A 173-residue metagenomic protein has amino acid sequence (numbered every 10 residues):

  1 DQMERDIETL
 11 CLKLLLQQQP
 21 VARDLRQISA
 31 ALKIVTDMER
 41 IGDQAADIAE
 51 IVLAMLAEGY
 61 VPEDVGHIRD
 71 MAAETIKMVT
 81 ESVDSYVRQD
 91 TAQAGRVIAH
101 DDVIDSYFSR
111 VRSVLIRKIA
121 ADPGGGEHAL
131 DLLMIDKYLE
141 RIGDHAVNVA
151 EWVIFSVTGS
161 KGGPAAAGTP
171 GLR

Functional and structural regions predicted by a protein language model:
D1-R173: Cytosolic, long alpha-helical scaffolding segments
